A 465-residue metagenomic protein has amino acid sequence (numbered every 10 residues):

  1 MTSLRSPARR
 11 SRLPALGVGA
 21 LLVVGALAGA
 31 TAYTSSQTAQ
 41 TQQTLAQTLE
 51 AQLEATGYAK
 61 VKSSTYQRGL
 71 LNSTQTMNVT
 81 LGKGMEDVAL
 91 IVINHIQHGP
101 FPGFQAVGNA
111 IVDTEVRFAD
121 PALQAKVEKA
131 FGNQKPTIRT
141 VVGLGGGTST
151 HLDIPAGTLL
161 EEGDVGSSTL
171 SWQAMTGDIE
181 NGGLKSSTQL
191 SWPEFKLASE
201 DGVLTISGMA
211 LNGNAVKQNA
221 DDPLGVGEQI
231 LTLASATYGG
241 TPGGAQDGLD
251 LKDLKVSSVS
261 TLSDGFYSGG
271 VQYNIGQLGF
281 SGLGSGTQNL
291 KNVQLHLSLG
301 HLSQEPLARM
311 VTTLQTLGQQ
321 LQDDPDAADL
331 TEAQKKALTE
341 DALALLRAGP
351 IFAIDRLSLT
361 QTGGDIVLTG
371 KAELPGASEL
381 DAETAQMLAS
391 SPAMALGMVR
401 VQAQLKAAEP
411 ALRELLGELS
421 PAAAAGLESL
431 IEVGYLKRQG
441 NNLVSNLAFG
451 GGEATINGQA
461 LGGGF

Functional and structural regions predicted by a protein language model:
M1-R9: N-terminal Lys/Arg-rich, disordered targeting/topogenic segments
R5-S6, P14-G17, V24-F465: Glycine-rich, small/hydroxylated-residue low-complexity segments
